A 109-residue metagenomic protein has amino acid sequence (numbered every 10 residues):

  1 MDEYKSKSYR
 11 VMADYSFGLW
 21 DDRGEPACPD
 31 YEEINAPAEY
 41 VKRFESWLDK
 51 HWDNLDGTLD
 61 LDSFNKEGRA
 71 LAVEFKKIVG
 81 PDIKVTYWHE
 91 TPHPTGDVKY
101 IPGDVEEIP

Functional and structural regions predicted by a protein language model:
M1-P109: Intrinsic low-complexity, intrinsically disordered or marginally ordered coil/linker segments
